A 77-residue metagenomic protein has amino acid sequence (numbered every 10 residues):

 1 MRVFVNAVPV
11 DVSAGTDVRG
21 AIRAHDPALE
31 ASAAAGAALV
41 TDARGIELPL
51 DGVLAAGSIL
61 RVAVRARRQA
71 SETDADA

Functional and structural regions predicted by a protein language model:
M1-A77: Ubiquitin-like/PB1-type beta-grasp interaction modules and other compact soluble beta-rich domains
